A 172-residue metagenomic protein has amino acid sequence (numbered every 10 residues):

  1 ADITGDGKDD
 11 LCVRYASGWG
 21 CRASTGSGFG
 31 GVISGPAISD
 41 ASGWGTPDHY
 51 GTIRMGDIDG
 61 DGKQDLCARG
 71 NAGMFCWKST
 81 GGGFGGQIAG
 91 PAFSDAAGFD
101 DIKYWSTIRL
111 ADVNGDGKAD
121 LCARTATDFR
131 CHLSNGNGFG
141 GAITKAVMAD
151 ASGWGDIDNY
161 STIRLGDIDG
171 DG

Functional and structural regions predicted by a protein language model:
A1-G172: Trp/Gly-enriched beta-strand/coil motifs that build multi-repeat beta-propeller-like domains and related W-rich binding
